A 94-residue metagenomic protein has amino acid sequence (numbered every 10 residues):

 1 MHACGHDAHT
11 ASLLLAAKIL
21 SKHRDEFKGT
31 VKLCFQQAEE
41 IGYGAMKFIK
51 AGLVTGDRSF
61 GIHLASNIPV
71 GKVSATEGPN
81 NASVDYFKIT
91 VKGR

Functional and structural regions predicted by a protein language model:
M1, D7-A8, D25-R94: Histidine/acidic-residue-rich, glycine-tolerant segments that coordinate divalent metal ions
H9-L13: Alpha-helical transmembrane segments that form the membrane-embedded catalytic/substrate-binding core of multi-pass
L15-K28: Flexible, small-residue-rich helix->loop connector segments that border functional cores
